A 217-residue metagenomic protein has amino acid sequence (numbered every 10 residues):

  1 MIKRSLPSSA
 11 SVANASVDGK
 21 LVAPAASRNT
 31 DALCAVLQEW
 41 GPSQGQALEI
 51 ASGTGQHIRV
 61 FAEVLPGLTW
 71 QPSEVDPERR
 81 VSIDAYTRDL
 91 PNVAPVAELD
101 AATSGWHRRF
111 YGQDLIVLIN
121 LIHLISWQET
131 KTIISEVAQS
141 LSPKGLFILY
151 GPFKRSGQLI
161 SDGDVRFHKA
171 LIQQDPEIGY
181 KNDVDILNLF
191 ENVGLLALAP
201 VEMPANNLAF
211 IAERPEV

Functional and structural regions predicted by a protein language model:
I2-S43: Class I SAM-dependent methyltransferase Rossmann-like catalytic core, especially the SAM/SAH-binding loop
L48, Q56-G105: Class I SAM-dependent methyltransferase SAM/SAH-binding core
A51: Conserved S-adenosyl-L-methionine
H107-I116: A short acidic, Gly/Pro-enriched loop at the edge of an enzyme's catalytic core that lines a small-molecule cofactor
L124-V137: A short, conserved alpha-helix within the catalytic core of class I
K144-S156: Conserved beta-strand signature within the Rossmann-like core of class I S-adenosyl-L-methionine
E177-G194: Short alpha-helix
L195-V217: Core SAM-dependent methyltransferase catalytic element
